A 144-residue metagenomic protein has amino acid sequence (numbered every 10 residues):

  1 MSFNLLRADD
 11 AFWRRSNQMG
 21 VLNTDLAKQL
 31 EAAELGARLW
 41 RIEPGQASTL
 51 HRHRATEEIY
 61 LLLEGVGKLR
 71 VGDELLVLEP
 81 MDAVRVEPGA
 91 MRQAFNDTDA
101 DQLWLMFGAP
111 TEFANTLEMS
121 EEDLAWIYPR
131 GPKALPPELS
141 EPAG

Functional and structural regions predicted by a protein language model:
M1-L35, T116-G144: A short, N-terminal "cap"/entry segment at the start of jelly-roll beta-barrel domains of the cupin/DSBH fold
N23-D25, R38-H53: Conserved short histidine dyad/triad with adjacent acidic residue
E31, K68, P88-N115: Ligand-binding loop in jelly-roll beta-barrel domains
A47-T49, G65-R70: Short beta-strand segments in beta-sandwich/barrel cores
A55-E57, L61-G67: Glycine- and acidic-residue-biased ligand/ion/polar-headgroup-sensing regions
D73-G89: Short acidic-glycine-tyrosine-enriched beta hairpin
